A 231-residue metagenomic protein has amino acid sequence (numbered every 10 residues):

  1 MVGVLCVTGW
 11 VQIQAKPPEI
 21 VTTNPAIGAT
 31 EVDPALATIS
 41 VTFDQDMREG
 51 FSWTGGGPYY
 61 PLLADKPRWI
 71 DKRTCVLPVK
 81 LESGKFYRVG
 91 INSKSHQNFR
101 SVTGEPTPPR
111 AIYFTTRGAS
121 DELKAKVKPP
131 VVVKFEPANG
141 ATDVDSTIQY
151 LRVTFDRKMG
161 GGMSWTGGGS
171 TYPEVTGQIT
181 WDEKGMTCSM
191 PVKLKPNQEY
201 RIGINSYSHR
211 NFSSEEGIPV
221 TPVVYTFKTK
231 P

Functional and structural regions predicted by a protein language model:
M1-T8: Bacterial N-terminal signal peptides
Q12-P231: Acidic, low-complexity Ser/Thr/Gly/Pro-rich repeat segments typical of extracellular/periplasmic and surface-exposed
